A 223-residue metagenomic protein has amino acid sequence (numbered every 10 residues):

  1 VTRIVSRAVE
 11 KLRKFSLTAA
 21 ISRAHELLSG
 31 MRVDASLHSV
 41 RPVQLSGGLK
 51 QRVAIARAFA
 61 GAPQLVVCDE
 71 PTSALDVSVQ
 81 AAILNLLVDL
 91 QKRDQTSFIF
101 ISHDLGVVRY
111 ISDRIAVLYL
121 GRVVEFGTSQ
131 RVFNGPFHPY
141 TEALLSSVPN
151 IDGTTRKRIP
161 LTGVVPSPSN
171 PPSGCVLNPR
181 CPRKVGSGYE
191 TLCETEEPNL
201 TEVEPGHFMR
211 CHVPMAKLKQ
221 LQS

Functional and structural regions predicted by a protein language model:
V1-K11: Q-loop/switch helix immediately C-terminal to the Walker
T18-S36, D89, L145-P149: Conserved ABC ATPase "signature" region
R41-L45, L49: Conserved ABC ATPase signature
A60-Q64: A short, proline-enriched helix->beta-strand linker immediately N-terminal to the Walker B motif in ABC-type P-loop
V66-D69: Catalytic Walker B motif of ABC-type/P-loop ATPase nucleotide-binding domains
P71, L75, V79-K157: P-loop NTP-binding/switch modules centered on Walker-like glycine-rich loops
T128-S223: Short catalytic/signature loops enriched in Gly
